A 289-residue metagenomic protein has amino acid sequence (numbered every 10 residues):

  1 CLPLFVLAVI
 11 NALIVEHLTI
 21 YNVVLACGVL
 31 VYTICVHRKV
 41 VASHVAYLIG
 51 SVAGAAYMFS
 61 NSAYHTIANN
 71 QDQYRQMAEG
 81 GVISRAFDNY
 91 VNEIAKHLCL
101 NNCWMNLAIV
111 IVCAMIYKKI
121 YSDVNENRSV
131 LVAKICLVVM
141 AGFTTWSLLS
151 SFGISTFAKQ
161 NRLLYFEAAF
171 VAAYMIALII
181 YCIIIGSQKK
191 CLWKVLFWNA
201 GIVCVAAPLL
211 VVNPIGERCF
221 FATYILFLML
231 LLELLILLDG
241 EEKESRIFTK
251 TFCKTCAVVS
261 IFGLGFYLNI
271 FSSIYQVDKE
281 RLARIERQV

Functional and structural regions predicted by a protein language model:
C1-V9, V45-A46, F248: Short hydrophobic alpha-helices at membrane interfaces in multi-pass membrane enzymes
L4-A8, V24-T33, A114, L228-G240: Hydrophobic transmembrane alpha-helices
E16-C182, L210-N213, E217-R218: Transmembrane catalytic cores of multi-pass membrane glycosyltransferases and polysaccharide-assembly enzymes
K39, H44, E242-V289: Intrinsically disordered, polar/acidic, low-complexity terminal segments
C136-M140, I185-N199, V203, L238-L264: Signature aromatic-anchored transmembrane alpha helix within multi-pass, membrane-resident enzymes that catalyze glycan
A158-Q160, L164, Y181-K189, W193-L196 (+1 more regions): Ser/Thr/Asn(+Pro)-rich, low-complexity disordered segments
F197-W198, I202-L231, I236: Membrane-embedded alpha-helical segments of integral membrane proteins
